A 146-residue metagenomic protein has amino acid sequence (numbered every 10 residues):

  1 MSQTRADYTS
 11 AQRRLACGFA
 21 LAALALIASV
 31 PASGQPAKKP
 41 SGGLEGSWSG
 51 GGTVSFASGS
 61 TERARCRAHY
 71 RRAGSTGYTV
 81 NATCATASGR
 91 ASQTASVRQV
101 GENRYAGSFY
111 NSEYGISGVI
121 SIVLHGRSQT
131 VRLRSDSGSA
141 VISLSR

Functional and structural regions predicted by a protein language model:
S2-Q3, Q129: Short, intrinsically disordered or compositionally biased N-terminal tails of bacterial proteins
Q3-F19: Bacterial N-terminal signal peptides that target proteins for export
D7-S10, V30-K39: Compositionally biased, disordered extreme N-termini, encompassing classical targeting presequences
G18-A28: Bacterial N-terminal signal peptides
G34-R146: Central antiparallel beta-sheet cores of small beta-barrel/beta-sandwich binding domains
